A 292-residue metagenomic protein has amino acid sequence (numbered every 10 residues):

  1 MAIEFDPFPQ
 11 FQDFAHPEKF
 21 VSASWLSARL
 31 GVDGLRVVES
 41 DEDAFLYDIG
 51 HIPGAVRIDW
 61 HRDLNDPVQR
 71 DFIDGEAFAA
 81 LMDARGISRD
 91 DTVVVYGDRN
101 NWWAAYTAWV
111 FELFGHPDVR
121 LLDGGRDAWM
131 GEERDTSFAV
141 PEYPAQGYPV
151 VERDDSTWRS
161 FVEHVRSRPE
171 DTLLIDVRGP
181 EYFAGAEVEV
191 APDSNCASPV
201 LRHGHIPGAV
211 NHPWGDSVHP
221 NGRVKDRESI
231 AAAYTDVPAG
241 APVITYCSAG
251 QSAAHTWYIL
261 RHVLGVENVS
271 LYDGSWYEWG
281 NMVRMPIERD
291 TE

Functional and structural regions predicted by a protein language model:
A2-P17, D66, F72-P169, Y182 (+3 more regions): Thiolate-centered catalytic microenvironments shared by cysteine-dependent enzyme domains
F5-D90, H164-V237, N281: Positively charged, proline/Ser/Thr-rich regional signature most characteristic of the Rhodanese/CDC25-like
V32-R36, P117-D118, D171-T172, P242-V243 (+1 more regions): Short active-site oxyanion
I58-H61, D123, D290: Short beta->alpha connector loops at strand-helix junctions that form conserved, small/polar/Pro-enriched
P220, S252-T256, W279-N281: Short active-site-adjacent structural elements
C247: Short cysteine clusters
E267-E292: Cysteine-dependent PTP/DSP-like catalytic domain, specifically the C-terminal lobe
